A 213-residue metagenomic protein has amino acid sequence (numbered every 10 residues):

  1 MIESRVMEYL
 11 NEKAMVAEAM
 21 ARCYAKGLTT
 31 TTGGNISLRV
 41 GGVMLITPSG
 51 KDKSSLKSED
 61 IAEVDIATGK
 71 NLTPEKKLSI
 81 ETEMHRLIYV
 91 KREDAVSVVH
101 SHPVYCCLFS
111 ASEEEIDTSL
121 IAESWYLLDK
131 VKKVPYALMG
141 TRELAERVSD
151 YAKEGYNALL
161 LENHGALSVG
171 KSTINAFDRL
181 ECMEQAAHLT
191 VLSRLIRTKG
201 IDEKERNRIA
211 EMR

Functional and structural regions predicted by a protein language model:
I2-R213: Glycine-rich flexible loops
